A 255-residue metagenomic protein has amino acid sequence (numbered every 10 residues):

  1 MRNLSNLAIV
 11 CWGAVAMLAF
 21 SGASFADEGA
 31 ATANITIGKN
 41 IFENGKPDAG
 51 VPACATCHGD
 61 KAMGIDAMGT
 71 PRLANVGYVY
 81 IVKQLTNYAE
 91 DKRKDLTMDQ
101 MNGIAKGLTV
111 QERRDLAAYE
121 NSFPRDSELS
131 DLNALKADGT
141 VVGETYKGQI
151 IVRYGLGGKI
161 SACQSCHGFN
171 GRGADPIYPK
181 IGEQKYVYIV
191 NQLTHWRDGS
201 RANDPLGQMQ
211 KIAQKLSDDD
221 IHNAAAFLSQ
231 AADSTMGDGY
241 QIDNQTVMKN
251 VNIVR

Functional and structural regions predicted by a protein language model:
M1-W12: Bacterial N-terminal signal peptides that target proteins for export
G13-A14, S24: Cleavable N-terminal signal peptides
F20-S21: N-terminal signal peptide c-region/cleavage motif recognized by signal peptidases
A26-G50, G69, S127-L156, V254-R255: Electrostatic cytochrome c docking/interface patches
A33-G45, A49-D91: The feature marks the first
G38, V51-D60, L116, K159-N170 (+2 more regions): The canonical Cys-X-X-Cys-His
K39-A55, Y78, V82, Q149 (+3 more regions): Sequence context surrounding c-type heme c attachment/ligation sites in exported
D66-R72, Y88-F123, E128-K136, D175-P179 (+2 more regions): Axial heme c-ligation environment in periplasmic c-type cytochrome domains
